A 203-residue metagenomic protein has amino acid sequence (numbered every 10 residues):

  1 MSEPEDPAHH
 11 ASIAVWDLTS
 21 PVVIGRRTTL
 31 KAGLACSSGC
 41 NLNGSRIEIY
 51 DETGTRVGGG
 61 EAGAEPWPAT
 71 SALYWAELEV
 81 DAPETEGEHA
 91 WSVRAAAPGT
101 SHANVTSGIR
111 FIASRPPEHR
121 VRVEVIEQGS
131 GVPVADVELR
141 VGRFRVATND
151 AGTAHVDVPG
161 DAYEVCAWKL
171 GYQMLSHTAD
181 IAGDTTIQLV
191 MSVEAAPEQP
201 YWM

Functional and structural regions predicted by a protein language model:
S2-R27, S107-R120, T185-W202: Beta-strand-rich domain onsets/edges
A32, H119-E127: A short, amphipathic beta-strand motif
S37, E79-E86, D161: Short, surface-exposed loop/turn segments at beta-strand-coil junctions that are enriched for proline with nearby
L42-S45, V121, G129-R143: Short, ordered, surface-exposed loop/turn motifs in non-cytosolic proteins
E61-A62, P133-A135, R143-D157: Short, acidic Ser/Thr/Gly-rich low-complexity loop/linker segments typical of extracellular and cell-surface proteins
W67-E79: Aromatic sugar-binding surface patches on proteins that engage polysaccharides or sugar-phosphate polymers
P98-S101, C166-D180, S192-A196: A short, solvent-exposed loop/turn motif at the edges and junctions of modular extracellular/periplasmic domains
H155-E164, K169-L170: Short Pro-Gly-centered beta-turn/loop motif in secreted/extracellular proteins
